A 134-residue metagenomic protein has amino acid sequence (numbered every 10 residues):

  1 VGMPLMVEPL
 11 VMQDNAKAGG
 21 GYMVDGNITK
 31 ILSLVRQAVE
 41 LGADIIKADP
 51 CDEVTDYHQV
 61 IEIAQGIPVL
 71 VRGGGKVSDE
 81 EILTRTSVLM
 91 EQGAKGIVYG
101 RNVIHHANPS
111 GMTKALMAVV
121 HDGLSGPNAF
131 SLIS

Functional and structural regions predicted by a protein language model:
V1-V69, V77-G96, A118, G126-N128: Alpha/beta enzyme core
P50, G73, R101: Active-site proximal loops enriched in glycine and acidic residues that flank catalytic Cys/His/Asp and coordinate
K76-D79, I104-H106: Short gly/pro/ser/thr-enriched loop/turn and capping motifs at secondary-structure boundaries
M90-G93, H105-S134: C-terminal helical cap(s) of enzyme catalytic domains, especially alpha/beta-barrels
I97-I104: Short acidic/histidine-rich active-site segments
